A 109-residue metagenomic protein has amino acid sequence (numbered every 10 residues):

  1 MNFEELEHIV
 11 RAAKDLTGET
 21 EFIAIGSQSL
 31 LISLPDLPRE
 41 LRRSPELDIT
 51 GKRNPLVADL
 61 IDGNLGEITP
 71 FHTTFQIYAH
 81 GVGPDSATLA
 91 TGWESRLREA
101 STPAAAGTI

Functional and structural regions predicted by a protein language model:
M1-I109: Compositionally biased terminal segments of proteins
